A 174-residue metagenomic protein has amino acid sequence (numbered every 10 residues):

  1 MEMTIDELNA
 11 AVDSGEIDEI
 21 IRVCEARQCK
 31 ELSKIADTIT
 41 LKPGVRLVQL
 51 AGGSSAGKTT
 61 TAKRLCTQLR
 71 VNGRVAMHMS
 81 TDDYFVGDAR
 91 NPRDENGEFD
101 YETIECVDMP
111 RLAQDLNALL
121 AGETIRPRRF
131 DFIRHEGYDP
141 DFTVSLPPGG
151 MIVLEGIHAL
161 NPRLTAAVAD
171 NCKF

Functional and structural regions predicted by a protein language model:
M1-D37: Charged, amphipathic alpha-helical linker segments immediately N-terminal to NTP-binding catalytic cores
V48-L50: Hydrophobic anchor at the beta1->P-loop junction of P-loop NTPases
G53: P-loop (Walker A) phosphate-binding loop of NTP-binding proteins
G57: Conserved glycine(s) of the Walker
T60-L65: Hydrophobic positions on the alpha1 helix immediately C-terminal to the Walker A/P-loop
T67-M77: Post-Walker A helix-loop "phosphate-sensing" segment adjacent to the P-loop in P-loop NTPases
M77-M79, V86-H135, M151: Conserved nucleotide-sensing/catalytic segment adjacent to the nucleotide-binding pocket in NTP-handling enzymes
P148, L154-F174: ATP-dependent NMP and nucleoside kinases share a basic, alpha-helical "lid"
